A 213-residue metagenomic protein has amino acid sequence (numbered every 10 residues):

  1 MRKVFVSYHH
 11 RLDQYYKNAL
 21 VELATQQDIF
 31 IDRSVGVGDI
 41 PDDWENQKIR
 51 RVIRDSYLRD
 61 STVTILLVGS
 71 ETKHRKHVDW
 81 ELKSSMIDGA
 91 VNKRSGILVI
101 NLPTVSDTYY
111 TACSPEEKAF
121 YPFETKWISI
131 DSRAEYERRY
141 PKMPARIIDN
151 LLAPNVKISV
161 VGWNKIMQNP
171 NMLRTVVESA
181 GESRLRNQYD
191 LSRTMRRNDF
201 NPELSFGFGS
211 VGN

Functional and structural regions predicted by a protein language model:
M1-V63, V91-K93, N171, T175-N213: Conserved N-terminal substructure of TIR/SEFIR domains
S7, L66-S70, V99-N101: Conserved beta-strand segments of the P-loop GTPase G domain that flank and frequently precede/overlap
R11-Y15, E71-H74, V105-D107: Short acidic, S/G/P-rich loop/turn micro-motifs used as interaction or catalytic elements
Y16-N18, K76-W80, T108-A112: A short acidic (Asp/Glu
E71-D88: Conserved TIR/SEFIR loop-to-helix hotspot centered on a Trp-containing motif with a nearby acidic residue
I87-V99: Short, acidic/small-residue loops that bind anionic groups at enzyme active sites
I97-E116: Short beta-alpha junction loops
E116-G212: A conserved mid-domain beta-alpha-beta active-site/ligand-binding segment of alpha/beta enzyme cores
